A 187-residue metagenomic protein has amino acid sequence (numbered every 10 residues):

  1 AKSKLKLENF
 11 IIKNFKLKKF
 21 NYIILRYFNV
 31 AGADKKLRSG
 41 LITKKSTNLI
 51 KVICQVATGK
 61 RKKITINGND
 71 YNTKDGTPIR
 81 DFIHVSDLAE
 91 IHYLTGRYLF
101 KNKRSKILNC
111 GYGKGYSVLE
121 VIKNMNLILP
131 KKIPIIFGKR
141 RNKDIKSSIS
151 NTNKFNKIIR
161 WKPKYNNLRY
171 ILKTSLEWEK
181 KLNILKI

Functional and structural regions predicted by a protein language model:
A1-A33, K51-R61: Active-site Tyr-X1-5-Lys
A1-L5, S39-K51, D81-F82, G115: Short-chain dehydrogenase/reductase
K18-N48, N72-T77: Flexible, glycine-rich beta-alpha linker
L49-I187: C-terminal substrate-binding subdomain of Rossmann-fold SDR/epimerase-dehydratase oxidoreductases
